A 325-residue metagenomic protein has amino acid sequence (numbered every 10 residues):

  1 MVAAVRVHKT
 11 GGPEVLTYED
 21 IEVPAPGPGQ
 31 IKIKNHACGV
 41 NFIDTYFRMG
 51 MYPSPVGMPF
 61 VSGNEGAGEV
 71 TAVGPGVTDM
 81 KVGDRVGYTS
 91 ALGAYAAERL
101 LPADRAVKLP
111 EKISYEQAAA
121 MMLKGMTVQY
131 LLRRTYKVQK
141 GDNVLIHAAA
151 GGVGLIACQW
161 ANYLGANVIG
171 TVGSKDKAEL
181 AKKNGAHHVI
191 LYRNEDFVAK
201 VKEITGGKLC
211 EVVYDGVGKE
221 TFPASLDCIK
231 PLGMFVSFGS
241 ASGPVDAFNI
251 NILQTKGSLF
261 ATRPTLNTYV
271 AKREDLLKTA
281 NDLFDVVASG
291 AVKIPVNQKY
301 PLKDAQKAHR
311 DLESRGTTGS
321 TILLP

Functional and structural regions predicted by a protein language model:
E22-G39, M51-G93: Glycine-rich beta-strand-centered segment in the early N-terminal region that forms part of a ligand/cofactor-binding
Y46, R85-A150, W160: NAD(P)H dinucleotide-binding glycine-rich loop of Rossmann-like/cofactor-binding domains, especially the beta1-alpha1
R85, N143, N167, G233-M234 (+1 more regions): Short glycine-centered segments of the SAM/dcSAM-binding site in methyltransferase folds
V153: Hydrophobic/small residue at the entry helix of a nucleotide-binding pocket
N162-T221, K272-L276: Adenosine-nucleotide cofactor-binding segment
V172-K175, E220-A291, P325: Glycine-rich phosphate-binding loop and adjacent beta-alpha segment of Rossmann(oid) nucleotide-cofactor-binding
R273-P325: C-terminal hydrophobic helical "lid"/dimerization subdomain of Rossmann-like NAD(P)H-dependent oxidoreductases
